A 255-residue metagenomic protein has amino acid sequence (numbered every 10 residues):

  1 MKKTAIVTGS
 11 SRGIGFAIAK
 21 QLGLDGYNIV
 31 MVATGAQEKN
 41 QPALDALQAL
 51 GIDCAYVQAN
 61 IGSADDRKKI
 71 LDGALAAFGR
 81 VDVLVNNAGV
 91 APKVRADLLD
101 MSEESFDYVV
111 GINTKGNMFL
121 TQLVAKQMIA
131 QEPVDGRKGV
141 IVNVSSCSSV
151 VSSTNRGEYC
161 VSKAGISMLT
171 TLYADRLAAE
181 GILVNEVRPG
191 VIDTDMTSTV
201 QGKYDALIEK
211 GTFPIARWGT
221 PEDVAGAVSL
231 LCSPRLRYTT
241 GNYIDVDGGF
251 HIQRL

Functional and structural regions predicted by a protein language model:
S11-G13: Conserved glycine-rich cofactor-binding loop
R95, G211, S229, T240-L255: Short C-terminal tail/terminal secondary-structure segment of NAD(P)H-dependent dehydrogenase/reductase domains
R95-L98, S102-V110, E209: Substrate-binding pocket helix/loop in short-chain dehydrogenase/reductase
T121, S162-G165: Active-site helix of classical SDR
K126, A174-R176, R237: Alpha-helical segment proximal to the catalytic Tyr-Lys
S146: Residue(s) in the substrate-gating loop at a strand-loop-helix junction that position the organic substrate next
A178, L183, T239-G241: Short, small/polar-rich loop/turn modules that mediate ligand/substrate recognition or access, typified
